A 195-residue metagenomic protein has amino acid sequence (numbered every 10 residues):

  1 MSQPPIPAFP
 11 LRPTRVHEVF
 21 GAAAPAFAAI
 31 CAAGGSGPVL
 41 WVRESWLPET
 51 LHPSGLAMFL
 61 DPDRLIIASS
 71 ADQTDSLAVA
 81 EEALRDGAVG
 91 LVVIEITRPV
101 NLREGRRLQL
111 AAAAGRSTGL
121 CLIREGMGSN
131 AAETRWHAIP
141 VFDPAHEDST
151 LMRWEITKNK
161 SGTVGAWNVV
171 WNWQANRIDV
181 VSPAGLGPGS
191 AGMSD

Functional and structural regions predicted by a protein language model:
M1-L91, I96-D195: N-terminal regions of ATP-driven nucleic-acid and macromolecular assemblies, encompassing P-loop NTP-binding domains
